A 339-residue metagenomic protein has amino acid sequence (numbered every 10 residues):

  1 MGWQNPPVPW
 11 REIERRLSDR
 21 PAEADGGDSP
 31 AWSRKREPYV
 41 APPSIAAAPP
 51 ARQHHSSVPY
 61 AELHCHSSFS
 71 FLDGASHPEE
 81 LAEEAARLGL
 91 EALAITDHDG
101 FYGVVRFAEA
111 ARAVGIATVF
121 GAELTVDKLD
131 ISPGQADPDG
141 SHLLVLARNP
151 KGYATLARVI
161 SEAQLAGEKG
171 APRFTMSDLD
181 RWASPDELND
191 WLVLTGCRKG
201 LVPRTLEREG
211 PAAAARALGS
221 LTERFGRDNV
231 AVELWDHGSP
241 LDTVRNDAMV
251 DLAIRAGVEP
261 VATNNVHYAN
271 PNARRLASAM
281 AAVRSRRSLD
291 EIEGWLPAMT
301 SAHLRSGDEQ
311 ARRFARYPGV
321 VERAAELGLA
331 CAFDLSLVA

Functional and structural regions predicted by a protein language model:
M1-A339: Phosphodiester-processing cores and adjacent nucleic acid-binding clamps
